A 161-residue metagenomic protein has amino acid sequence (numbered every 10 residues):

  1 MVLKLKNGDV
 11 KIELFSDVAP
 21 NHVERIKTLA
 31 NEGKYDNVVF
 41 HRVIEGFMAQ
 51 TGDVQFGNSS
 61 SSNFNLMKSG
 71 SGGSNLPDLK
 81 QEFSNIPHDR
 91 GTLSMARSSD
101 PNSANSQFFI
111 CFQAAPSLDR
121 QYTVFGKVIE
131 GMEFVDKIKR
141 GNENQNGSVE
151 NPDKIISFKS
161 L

Functional and structural regions predicted by a protein language model:
M1-L161: Cyclophilin-like peptidyl-prolyl cis-trans isomerases
